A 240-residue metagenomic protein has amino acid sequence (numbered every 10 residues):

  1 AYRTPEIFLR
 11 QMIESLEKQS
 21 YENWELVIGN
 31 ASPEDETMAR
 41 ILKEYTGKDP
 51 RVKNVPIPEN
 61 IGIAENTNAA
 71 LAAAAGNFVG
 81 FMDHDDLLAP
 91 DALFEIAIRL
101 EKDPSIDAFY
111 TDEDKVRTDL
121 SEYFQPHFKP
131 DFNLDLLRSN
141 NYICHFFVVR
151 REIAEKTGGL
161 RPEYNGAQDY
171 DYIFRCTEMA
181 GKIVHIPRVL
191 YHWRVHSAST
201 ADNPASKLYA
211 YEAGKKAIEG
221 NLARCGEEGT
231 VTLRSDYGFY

Functional and structural regions predicted by a protein language model:
I7, F128-K129, S197-Y240: Non-catalytic membrane-proximal stalk/linker segments that position and tether the catalytic domains
I13-N23, K102: Short, acidic, metal-binding catalytic loop of nucleotide-sugar glycosyltransferases
E22, N30-R40, E59, D83: A conserved acidic beta->alpha catalytic loop
I57-A74: Glycine-rich, basic loop-to-helix element that forms the pyrophosphate-binding segment of sugar-nucleotide handling
A64, A72, V116, E122-V148 (+1 more regions): A recurrent flexible, glycine/aromatic-enriched loop bordering the glycosyltransferase active site that acts as
V79: Short aromatic/hydrophobic "clamp" motif used to bind/position activated sugar donors
L87, D91-Y123, H196: Conserved donor NDP-sugar-binding/catalytic core segment of glycosyltransferases
N133-E219: Conserved nucleotide-sugar donor-binding catalytic segment
